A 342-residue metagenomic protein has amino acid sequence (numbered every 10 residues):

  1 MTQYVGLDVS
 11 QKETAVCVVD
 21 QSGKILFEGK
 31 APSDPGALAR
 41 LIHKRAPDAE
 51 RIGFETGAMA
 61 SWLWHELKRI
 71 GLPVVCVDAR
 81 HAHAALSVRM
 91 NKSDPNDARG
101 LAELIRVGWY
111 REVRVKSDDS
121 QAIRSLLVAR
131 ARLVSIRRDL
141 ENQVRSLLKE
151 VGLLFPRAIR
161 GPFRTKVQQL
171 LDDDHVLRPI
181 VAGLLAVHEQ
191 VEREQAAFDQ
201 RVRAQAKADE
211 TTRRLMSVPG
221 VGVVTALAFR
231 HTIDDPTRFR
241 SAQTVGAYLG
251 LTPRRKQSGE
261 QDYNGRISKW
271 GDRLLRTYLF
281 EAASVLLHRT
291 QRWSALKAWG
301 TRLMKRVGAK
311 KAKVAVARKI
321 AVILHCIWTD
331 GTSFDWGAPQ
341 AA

Functional and structural regions predicted by a protein language model:
M1-A342: A detector of single, family-specific signature residues that are central to catalytic or substrate-handling motifs
